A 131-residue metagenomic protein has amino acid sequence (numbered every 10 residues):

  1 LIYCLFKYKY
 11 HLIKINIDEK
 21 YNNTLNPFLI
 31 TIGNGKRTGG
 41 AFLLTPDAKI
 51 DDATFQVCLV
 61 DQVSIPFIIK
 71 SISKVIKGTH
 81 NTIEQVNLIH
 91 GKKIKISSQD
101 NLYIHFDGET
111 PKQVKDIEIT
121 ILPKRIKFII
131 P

Functional and structural regions predicted by a protein language model:
L1-P131: Long C-terminal subdomains/extensions of small-metabolite kinases
